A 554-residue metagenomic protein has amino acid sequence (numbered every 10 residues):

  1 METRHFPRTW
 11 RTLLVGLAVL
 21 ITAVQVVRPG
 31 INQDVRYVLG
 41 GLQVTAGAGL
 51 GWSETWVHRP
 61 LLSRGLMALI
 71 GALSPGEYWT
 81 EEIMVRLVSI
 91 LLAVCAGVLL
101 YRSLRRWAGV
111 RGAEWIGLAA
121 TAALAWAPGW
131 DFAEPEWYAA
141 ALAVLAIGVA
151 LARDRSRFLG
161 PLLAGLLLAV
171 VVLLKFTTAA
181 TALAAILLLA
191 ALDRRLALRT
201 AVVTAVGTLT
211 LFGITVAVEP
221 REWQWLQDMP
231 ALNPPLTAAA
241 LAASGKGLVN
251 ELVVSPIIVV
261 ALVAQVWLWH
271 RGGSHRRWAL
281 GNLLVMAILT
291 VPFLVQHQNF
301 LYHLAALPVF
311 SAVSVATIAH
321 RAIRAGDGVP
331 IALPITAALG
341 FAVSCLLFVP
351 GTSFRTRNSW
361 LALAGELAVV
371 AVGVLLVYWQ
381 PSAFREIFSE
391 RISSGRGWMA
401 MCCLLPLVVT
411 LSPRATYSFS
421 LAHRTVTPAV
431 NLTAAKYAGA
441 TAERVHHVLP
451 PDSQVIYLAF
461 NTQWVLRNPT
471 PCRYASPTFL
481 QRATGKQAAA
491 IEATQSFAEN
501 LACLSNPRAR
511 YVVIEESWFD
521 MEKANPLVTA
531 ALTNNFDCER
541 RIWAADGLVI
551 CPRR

Functional and structural regions predicted by a protein language model:
V88-L92, W115, A125-L145, V149-A150 (+6 more regions): Multi-pass, polyprenyl lipid-linked donor-dependent membrane glycosyltransferases
L100-A123: Transmembrane-helix signature of polytopic, membrane-embedded enzymes that assemble or transfer cell-envelope glycans
A108, V144-L163, V263-R271, A319-I323: Membrane-interface transmembrane helices that cradle and orient dolichyl/undecaprenyl
A152-A169, L198-V203, R277-M286, I335: Short hydrophobic alpha-helices at membrane interfaces in multi-pass membrane enzymes
L159-F176, T181-L189, G207-T208, M286-F293: Membrane-interface alpha helices of multi-pass inner-membrane proteins
T181-G207, L268-R271: Perimembrane helix-loop-helix junctions
V253-R277, L283, A287-T290, S311-R321 (+1 more regions): Hydrophobic, aromatic-rich transmembrane alpha-helices and their immediate juxtamembrane boundary segments
S394-A493, F497-A524, A544-D546, C551: Short periplasmic/luminal acceptor-recognition loop of GT-C membrane glycosyltransferases, typified by
